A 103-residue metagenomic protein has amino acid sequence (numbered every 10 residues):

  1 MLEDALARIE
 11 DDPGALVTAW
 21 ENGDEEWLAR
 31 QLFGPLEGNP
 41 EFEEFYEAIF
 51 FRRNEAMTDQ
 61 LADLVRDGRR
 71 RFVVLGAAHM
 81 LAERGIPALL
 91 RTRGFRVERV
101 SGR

Functional and structural regions predicted by a protein language model:
M1-R66, G85: Hydrophobic, often amphipathic alpha-helical segments used for membrane interaction and targeting
G68-R70: Short coil/turn segments at beta-strand junctions that form active-site/ligand-binding loops
F72-R103: C-terminal structured interaction module
